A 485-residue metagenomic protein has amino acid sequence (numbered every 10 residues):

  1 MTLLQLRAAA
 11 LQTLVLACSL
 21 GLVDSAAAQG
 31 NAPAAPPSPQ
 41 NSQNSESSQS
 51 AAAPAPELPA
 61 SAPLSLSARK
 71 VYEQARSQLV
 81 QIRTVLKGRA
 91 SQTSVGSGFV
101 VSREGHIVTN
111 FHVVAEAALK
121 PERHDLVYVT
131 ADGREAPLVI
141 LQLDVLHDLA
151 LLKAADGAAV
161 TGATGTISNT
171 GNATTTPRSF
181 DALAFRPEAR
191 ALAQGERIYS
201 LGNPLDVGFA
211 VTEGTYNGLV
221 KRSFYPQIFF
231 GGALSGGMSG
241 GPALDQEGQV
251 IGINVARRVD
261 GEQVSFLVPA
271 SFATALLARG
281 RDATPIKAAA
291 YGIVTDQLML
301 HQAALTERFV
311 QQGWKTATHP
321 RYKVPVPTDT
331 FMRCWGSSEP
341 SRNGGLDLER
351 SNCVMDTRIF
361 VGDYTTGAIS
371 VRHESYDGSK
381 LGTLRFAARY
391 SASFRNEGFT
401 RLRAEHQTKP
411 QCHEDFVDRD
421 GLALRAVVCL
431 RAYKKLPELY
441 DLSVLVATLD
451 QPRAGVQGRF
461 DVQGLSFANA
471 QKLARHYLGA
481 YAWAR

Functional and structural regions predicted by a protein language model:
M1-K70, H106, H476-R485: N-terminal targeting leaders that route proteins to membranes or the secretory/organellar pathways
L14, S102-L149, G157: Catalytic-histidine neighborhood of serine endopeptidases, predominantly the chymotrypsin-like S1/PA family
N31-P39, E46-S97, A283-I286, A290-S338: N-terminal activation segment of mature serine protease catalytic domains
A75-S91, A155-A184, V207-A278, T284-P285: Active-site region of chymotrypsin-like
V127-V129, R134, T175, A184-V207: Short glycine/Trp-rich loop-beta-loop segment that forms part of the substrate-binding cleft
T274, T284, T330-M332, P452-R485: Surface-exposed amphipathic alpha-helical segments
M332-A387: Secretory pathway targeting signatures of secreted, lumenal, and periplasmic proteins
A388-D450: Signature of long, low-cysteine stretches enriched in small and polar/charged residues
